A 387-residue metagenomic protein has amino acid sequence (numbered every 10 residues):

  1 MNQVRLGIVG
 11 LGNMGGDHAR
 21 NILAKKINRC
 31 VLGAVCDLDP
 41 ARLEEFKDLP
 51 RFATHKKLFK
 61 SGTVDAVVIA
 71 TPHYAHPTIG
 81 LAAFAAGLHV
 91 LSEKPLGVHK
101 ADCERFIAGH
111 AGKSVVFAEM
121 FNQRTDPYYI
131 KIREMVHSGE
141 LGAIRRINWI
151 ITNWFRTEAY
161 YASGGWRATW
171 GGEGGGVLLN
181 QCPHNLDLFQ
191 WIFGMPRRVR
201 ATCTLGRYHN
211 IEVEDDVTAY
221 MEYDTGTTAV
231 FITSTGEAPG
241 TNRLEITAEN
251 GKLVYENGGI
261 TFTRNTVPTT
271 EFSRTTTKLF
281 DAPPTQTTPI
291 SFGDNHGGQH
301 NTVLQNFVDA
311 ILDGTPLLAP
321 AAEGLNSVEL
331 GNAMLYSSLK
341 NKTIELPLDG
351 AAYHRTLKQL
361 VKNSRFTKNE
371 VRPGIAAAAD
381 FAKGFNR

Functional and structural regions predicted by a protein language model:
M1-K47: N-terminal Rossmann-like dinucleotide-binding module
H18, L49-G109: Beta-loop-alpha module in the N-terminal Rossmann-like domain of NAD(P)-dependent dehydrogenases, especially those
R29-L32, A310-L325: Glycine- and charged-residue-rich phosphate/anionic-cofactor binding loop of Rossmann-like
S92, F117-E119, Y255: Hydrophobic residues in well-ordered beta-strands that form the structural core
R105-Q123, A143-I147: Rossmann-fold dehydrogenase core element
Q123-I211, N341: Predominantly a Rossmann-like dinucleotide-binding segment in NAD(P)-dependent oxidoreductases
N180, L186-T263, V267, F292-L317 (+3 more regions): Contiguous beta-strand/loop segments that form the cofactor/metal-binding neighborhood of enzyme cores
